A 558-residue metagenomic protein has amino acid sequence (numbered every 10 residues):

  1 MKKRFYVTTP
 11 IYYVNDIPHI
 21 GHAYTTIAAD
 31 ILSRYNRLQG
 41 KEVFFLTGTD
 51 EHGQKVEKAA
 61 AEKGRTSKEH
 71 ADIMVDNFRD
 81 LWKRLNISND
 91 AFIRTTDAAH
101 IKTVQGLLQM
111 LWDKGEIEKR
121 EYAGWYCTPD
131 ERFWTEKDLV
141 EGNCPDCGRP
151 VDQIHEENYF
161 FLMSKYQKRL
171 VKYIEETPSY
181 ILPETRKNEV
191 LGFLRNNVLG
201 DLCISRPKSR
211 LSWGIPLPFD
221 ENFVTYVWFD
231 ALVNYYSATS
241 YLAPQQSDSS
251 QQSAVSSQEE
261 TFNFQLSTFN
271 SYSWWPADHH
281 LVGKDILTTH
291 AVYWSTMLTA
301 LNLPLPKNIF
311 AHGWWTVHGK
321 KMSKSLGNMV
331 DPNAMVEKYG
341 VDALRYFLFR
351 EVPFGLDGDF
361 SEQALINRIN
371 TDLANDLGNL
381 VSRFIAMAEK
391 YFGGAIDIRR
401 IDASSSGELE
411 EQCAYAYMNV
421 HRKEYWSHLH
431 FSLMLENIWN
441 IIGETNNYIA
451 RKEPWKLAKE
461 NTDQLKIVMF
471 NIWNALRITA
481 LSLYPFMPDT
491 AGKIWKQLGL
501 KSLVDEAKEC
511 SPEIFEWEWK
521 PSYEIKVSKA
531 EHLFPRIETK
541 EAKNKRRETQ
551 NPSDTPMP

Functional and structural regions predicted by a protein language model:
M1-R4, F44, G48, R120-W125 (+5 more regions): Basic, alpha-helical terminal appendages of large translation-related enzymes
M1-T47, A99-T103, D146-S247, S267-K390 (+1 more regions): Structured secondary-structure scaffolds
K2-E118: N-terminal Rossmann-like or analogous alpha/beta NTP/dinucleotide-binding catalytic cores that position adenine
L85-R94, W112-W125, K137-D138, D152-H155 (+3 more regions): Short secondary-structure capping/junction motifs at helix and strand boundaries
K114-V171: Cys/His-rich short segments
Q245-S271, A403-Q412, M418, N544-M557: Intrinsic disorder/low-complexity segments
P353-L356, F360-A364, I369, L373 (+1 more regions): Long, amphipathic alpha-helical stalk/connector segments used for oligomerization, subunit docking, or mechanical
I369, L373-D376, L380, L409-Q412 (+3 more regions): Amphipathic alpha-helix face/heptad-repeat signature
